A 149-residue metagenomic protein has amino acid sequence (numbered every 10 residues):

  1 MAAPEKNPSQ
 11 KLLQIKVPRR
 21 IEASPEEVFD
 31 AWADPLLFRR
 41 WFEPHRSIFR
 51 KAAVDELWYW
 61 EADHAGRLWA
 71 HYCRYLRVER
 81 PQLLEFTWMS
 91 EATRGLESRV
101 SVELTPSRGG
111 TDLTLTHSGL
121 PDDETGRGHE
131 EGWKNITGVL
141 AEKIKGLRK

Functional and structural regions predicted by a protein language model:
M1-I48: Hydrophobic ligand-binding cavity/cleft-lining segments
K16-V17, P35-A70, P81-L83: Short beta-edge strand/loop motif at the mouth of beta-sheet-based domains
R19, H71-R77, S98-T105: Hydrophobic/aromatic beta-strand elements that line small-molecule binding cavities or substrate pockets in beta-rich
P25-E26, L76-Q82, E103-D112: A short, structured loop/turn motif at beta-sheet edges
V28-F29, F38, W58-W60, Y75 (+4 more regions): Hydrophobic pocket/interface hotspot
E79-V102: Mid-chain, well-packed structural core segment of small domains
M89-R94, T116-D123: Short, solvent-exposed aromatic-acidic interface loops
S118-K149: A conserved amphipathic terminal alpha-helix motif
